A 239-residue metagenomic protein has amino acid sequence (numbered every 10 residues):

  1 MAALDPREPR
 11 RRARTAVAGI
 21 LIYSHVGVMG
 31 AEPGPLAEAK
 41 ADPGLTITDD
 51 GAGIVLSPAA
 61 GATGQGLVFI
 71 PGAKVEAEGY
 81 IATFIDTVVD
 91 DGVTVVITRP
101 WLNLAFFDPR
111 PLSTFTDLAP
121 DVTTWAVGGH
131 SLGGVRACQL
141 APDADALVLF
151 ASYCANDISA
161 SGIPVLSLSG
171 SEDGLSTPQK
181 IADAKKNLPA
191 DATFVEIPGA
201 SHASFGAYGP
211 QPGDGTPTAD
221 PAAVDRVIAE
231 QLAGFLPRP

Functional and structural regions predicted by a protein language model:
M1-G44: N-terminal membrane-anchoring alpha-helices
T63-A73: Short beta-strand element of the alpha/beta-hydrolase
T83, S176-N187: Short alpha-helix in the alpha/beta-hydrolase fold that links the catalytic acid
F84-A105: Conserved alpha/beta-hydrolase
T124-G129, F150: Short beta-strand immediately N-terminal to the catalytic nucleophile in serine-hydrolase-like folds
G128-A137: Gly/Ala-rich beta-loop-alpha elbow adjacent to hydrolase catalytic centers
S161, L166-S169, D173: Short beta-strand/loop motif that positions the catalytic acidic residue of the alpha/beta-hydrolase fold
D183-P239: C-terminal catalytic-base region of ester-bond hydrolases, centering on the histidine of the charge-relay
